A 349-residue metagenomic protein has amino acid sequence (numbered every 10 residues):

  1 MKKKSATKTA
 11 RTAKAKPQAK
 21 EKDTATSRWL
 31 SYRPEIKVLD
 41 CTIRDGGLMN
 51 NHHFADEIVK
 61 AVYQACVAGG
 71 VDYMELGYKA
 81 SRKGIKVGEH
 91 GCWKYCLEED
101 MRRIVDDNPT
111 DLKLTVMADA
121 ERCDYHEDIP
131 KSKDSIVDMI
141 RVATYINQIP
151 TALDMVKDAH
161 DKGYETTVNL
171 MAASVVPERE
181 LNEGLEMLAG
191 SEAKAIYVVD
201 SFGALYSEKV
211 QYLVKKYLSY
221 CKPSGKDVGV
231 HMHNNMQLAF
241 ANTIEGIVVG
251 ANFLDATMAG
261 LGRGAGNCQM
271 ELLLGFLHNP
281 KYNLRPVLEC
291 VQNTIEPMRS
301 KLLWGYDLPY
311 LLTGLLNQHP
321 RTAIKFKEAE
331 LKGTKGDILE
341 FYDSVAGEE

Functional and structural regions predicted by a protein language model:
K2-E349: Catalytic cores and adjacent flexible loops of soluble metabolic enzymes that perform enolate/carbanion chemistry on
